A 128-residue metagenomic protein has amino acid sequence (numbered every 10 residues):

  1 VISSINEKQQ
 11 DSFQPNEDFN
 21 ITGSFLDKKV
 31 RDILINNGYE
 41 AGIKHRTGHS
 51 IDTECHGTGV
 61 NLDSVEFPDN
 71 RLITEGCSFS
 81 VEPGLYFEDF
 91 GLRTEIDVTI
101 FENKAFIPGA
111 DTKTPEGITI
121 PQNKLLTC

Functional and structural regions predicted by a protein language model:
V1-C128: Active-site neighborhoods and metal-handling regions in enzymes and metal-associated proteins
